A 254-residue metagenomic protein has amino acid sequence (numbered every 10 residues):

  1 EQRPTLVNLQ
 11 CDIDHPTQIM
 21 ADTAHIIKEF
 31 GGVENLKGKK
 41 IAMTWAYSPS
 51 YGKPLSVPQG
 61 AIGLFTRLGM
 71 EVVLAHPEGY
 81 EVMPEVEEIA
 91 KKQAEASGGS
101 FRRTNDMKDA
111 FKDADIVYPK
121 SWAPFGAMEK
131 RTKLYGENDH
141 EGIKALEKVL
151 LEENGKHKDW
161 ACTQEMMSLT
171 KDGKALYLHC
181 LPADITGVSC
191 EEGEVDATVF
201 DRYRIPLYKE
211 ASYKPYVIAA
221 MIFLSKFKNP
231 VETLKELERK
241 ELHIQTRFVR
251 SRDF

Functional and structural regions predicted by a protein language model:
E1-K28, I185: Phosphate/diphosphate ligand-binding glycine-rich loop within oxidoreductases
Q2-P4, K92-R102, G173, R202-R204: A short helix-to-beta-strand connector/capping loop
V7-L9, K40-A46, L74-H76, K148 (+1 more regions): Short beta-strands and strand-loop turn motifs
I27-K133, E137-E141: Glycine-rich phosphate/diphosphate-binding loop of Rossmann-like nucleotide-binding domains
N35-K37, T66, E165-K174, D201-R202: Short, conserved loop/helix-junction motifs that constitute active-site signature segments in enzyme catalytic cores
A127-E191: ADP-ribose/adenylate-binding Rossmann-like module
T170-F254: Adenosine-phosphate binding glycine-rich loop
